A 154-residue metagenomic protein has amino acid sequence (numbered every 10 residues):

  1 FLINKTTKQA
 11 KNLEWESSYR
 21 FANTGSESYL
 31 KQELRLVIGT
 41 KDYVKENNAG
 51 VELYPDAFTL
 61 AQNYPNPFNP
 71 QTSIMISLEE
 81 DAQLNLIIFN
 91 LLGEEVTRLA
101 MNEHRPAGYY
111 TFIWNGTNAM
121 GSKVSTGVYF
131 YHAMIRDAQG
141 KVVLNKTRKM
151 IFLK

Functional and structural regions predicted by a protein language model:
T6-L53: Short, compositionally biased serine/threonine- and acidic-rich segments at solvent-exposed termini, linkers, or domain
Y19, G108-F112: Short strand-edge motifs at loop-to-beta-strand transitions and within beta-strands of extracellular beta-rich domains
N23-S26, L99-H104: Beta-strand-rich interaction surfaces with strong enrichment in secreted/lumenal proteins
E33-R35, S73, T111, V128-H132: Short, conserved beta-strand segments of beta-strand-rich sandwich/propeller modules, principally
K45-Y64, F68-N90, R98-M101, T111-W114 (+1 more regions): Glycine-centered coil/turn sites that cap beta-strands in beta-rich domains
N69-P70, E80, P106-A107, M120 (+1 more regions): Surface-exposed loops/turns
S122-K154: C-terminal tail/sorting-segment detector
